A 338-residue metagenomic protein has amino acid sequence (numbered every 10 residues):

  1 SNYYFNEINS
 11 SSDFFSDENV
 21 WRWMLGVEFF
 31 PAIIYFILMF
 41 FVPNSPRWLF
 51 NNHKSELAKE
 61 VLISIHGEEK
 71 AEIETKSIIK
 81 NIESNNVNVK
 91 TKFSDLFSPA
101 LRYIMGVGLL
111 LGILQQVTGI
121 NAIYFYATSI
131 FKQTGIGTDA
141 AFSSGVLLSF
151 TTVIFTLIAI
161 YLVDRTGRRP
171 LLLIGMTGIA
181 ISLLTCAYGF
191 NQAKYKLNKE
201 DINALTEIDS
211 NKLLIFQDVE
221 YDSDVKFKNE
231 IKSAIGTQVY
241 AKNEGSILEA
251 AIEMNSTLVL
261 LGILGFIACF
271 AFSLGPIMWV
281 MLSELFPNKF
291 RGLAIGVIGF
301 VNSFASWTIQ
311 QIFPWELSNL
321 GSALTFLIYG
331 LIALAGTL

Functional and structural regions predicted by a protein language model:
S1-I63, S84-L338: Alpha-helical transmembrane bundle of multi-pass membrane proteins
I65-G67: Short helix/loop segments within enzyme catalytic domains that coordinate or immediately flank catalytic cofactors
A71-E83: Short, well-structured alpha-helical segments
